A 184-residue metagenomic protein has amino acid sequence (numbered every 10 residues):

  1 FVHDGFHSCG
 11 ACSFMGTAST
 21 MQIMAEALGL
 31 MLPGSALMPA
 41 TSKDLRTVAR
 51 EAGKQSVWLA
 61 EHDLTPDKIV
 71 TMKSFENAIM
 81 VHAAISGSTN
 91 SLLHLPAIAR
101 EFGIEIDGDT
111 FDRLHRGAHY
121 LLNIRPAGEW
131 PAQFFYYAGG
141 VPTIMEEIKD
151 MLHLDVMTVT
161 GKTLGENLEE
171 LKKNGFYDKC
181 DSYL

Functional and structural regions predicted by a protein language model:
F1-L184: Catalytic or ion-coupling anion/metal-binding cores of large enzyme and transporter domains
